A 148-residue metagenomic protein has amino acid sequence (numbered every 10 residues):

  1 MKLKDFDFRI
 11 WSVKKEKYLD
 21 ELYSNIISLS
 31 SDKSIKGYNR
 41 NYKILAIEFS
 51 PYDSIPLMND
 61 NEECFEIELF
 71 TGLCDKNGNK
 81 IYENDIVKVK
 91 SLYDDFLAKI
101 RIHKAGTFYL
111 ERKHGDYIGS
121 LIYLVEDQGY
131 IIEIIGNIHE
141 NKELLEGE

Functional and structural regions predicted by a protein language model:
M1-E148: Secondary-structure transition motif
